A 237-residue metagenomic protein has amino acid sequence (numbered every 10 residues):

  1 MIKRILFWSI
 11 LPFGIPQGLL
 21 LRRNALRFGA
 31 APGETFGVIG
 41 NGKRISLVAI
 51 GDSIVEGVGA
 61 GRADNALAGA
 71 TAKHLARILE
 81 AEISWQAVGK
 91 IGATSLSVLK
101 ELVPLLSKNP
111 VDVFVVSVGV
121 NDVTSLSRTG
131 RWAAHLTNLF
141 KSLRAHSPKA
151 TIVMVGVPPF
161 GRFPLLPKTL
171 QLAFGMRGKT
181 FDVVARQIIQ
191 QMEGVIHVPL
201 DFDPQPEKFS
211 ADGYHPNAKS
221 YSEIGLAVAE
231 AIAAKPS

Functional and structural regions predicted by a protein language model:
M1-V48, G61, A229, A233-S237: N-terminal secretory targeting modules
L19, I54, G92-T94, P159 (+1 more regions): Residue-level detector of flexible, active-site-proximal loop/helix-junction positions within diverse enzyme catalytic
A25, K90-T94, A173-F174: Short, flexible loop segments at the rims of nucleotide/cofactor-binding pockets, characterized by
R27-K43, K100-S107, T137-H146: Short amphipathic alpha-helices and their capping/turn segments at secondary-structure boundaries
S46-V48, I54-H135: Conserved SGNH/GDSL esterase-like catalytic core that processes O-acyl groups on lipids and polysaccharides
V103-S237: Alpha-helical cap/lid subdomain in secreted, periplasmic, or secretory-pathway luminal O-acyl-processing enzymes
